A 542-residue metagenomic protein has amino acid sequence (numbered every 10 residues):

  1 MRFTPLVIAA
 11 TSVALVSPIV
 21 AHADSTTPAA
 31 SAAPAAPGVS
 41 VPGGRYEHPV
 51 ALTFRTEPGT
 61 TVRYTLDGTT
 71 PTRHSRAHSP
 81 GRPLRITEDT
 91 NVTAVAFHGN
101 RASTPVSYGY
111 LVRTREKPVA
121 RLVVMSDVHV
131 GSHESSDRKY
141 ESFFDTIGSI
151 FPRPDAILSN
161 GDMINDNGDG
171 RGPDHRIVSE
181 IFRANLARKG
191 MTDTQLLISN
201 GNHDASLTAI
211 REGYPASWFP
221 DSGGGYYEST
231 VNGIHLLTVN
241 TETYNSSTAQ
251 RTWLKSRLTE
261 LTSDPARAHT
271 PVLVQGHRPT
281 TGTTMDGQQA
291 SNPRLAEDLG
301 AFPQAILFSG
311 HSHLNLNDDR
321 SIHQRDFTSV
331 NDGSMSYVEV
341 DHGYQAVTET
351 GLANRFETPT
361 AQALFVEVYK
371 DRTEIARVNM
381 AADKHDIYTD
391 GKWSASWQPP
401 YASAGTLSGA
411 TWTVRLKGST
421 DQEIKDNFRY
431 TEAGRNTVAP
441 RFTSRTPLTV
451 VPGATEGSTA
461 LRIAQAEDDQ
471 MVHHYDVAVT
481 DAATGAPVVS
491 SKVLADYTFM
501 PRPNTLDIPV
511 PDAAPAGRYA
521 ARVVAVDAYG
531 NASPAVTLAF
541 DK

Functional and structural regions predicted by a protein language model:
M1-T27: Secretory targeting and sorting signals
A30-T114: Short, compositionally stereotyped local motifs that mark structural "simplifiers"
E57-D67, A466-A482, P487-V489: Solvent-exposed loop/turn segments flanking beta-strands in beta-repeat/beta-sandwich domains
V112-D174: N-terminal active-site segment of His-dependent metallophosphoesterases
D169-D264, R294-A301, N317-N354, T360-E367 (+1 more regions): Extended active-site neighborhood of metal-dependent phosphoesterases/phosphodiesterases
R320-R435: Binuclear metal-dependent phosphoesterase catalytic core
Q422-D469, P534-K542: Pro/Thr/Ser/Gly-rich low-complexity, intrinsically disordered linker/stalk tracts
A513-N531: Beta-strand-rich modules
